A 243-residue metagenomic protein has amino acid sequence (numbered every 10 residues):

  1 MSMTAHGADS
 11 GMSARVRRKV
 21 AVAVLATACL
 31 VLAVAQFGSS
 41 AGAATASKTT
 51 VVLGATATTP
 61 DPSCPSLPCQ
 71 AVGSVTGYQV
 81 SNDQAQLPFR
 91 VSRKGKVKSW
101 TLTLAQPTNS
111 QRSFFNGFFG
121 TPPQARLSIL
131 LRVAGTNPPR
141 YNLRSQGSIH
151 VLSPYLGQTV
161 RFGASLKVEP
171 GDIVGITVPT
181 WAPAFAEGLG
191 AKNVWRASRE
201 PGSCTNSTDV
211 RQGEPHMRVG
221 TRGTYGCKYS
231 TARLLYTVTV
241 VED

Functional and structural regions predicted by a protein language model:
T4-D9, R15-A44: Secretory targeting and sorting signals
T45-C69, F119-R211: Aromatic- and Gly/Pro-enriched, solvent-exposed loop/edge beta-strand patches characteristic of beta-rich domains
A46-L53, D209-D243: Activation corresponds to long, low-complexity, non-globular regions
V72-S92, Q158-V160: Short beta-strands within extracellular/lumenal beta-sheet-rich domains
S81-Q84, T101-T103, F118, I129 (+1 more regions): Extracytoplasmic low-complexity repetitive segments enriched in small/polar residues
R93-G120: A short beta-strand element within beta-rich, extracytoplasmic domains of secreted/secretory-pathway proteins
V97-S99, L143-Q146, Y236: A broad structural signal for short, well-ordered beta-strand segments within beta-sheet-rich domains
